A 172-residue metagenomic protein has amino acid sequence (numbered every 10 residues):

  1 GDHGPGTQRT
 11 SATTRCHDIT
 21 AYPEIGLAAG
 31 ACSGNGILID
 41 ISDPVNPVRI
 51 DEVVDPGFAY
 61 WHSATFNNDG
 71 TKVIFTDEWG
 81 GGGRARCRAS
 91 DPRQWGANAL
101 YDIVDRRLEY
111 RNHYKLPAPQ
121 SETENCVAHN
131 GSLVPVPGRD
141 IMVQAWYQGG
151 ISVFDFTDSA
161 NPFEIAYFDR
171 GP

Functional and structural regions predicted by a protein language model:
G1-P172: Feature marking well-ordered beta-strand scaffolds used for ligand recognition
